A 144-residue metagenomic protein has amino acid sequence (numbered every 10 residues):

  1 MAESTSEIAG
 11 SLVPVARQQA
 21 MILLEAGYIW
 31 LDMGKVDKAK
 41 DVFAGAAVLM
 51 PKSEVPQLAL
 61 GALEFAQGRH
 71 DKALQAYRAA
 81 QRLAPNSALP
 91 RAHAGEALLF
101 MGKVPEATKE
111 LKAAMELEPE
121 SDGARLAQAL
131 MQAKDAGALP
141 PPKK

Functional and structural regions predicted by a protein language model:
P14, A44-V48, R78-R82, E116: Conserved structural position within tetratricopeptide repeats
A16-L49: Alpha-helical segment of the N-proximal tetratricopeptide repeat
M21, V55, L89, D122-L126: Start-of-helix register in tetratricopeptide repeats
